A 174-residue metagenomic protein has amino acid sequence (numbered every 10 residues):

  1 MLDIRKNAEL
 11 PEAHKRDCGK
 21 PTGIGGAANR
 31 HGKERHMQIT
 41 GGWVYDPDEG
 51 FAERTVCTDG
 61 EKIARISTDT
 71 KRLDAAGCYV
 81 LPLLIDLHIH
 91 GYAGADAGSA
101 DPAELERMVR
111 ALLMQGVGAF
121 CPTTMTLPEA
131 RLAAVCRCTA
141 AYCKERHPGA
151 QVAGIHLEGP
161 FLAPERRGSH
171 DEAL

Functional and structural regions predicted by a protein language model:
K6-N7, N29: Polybasic, lysine-rich low-complexity intrinsically disordered segments
G32-T40, V44-L81: Histidine-rich, glycine-flanked metal-binding segment
M37-I39, T68-E106, R110: Replace "His-x-His-based motif
H90, E106-V135, A150-P164: Divalent metal-dependent hydrolysis catalytic cores, especially in the metallo-beta-lactamase
A97, A130-A140, G168: Metal-dependent catalytic neighborhoods of phosphoester/phosphodiester hydrolases
A163-L174: Conserved phosphate-binding/catalytic loop of the ribokinase/pfkB sugar-kinase fold
